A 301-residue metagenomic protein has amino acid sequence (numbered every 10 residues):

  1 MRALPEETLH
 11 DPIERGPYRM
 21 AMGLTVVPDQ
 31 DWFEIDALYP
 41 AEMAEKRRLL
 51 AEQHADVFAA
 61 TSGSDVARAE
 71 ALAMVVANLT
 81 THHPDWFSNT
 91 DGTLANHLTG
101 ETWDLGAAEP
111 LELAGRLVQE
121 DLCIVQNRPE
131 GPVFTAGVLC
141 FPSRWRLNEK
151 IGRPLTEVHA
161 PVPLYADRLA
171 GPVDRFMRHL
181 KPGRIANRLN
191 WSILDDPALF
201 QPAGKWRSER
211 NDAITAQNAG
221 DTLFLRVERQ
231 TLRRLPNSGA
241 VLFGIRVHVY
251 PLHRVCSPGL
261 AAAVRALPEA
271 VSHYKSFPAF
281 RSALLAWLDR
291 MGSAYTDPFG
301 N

Functional and structural regions predicted by a protein language model:
M1-N301: Extended, well-ordered protein cores
